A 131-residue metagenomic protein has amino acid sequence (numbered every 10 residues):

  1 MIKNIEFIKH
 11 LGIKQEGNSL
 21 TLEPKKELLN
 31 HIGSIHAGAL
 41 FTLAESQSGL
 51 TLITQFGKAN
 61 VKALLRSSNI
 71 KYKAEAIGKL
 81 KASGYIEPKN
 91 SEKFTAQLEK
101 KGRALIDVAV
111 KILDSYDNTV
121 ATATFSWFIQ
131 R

Functional and structural regions predicted by a protein language model:
M1-T21, K26-E27: Non-catalytic linker/capping segments at the edges of enzyme domains
K9-I13, R66-K71, K93-T95: Short structured motifs
L11, N18, V61-S68, G78-A82 (+2 more regions): A generic structural signal for short beta-strands and their flanking turns/coil linkers
L22-P24, Y72, I86, I129: Hydrophobic residues in beta-strands and at strand termini
E23, E27-L50, N60-V61: Hot-dog-fold acyl-thioester-processing enzymes
S34-A39, K71, E75, K100: Residues at secondary-structure transition points
T51-K89: Hydrophobic beta-strand-centered segment that forms part of the acyl-chain substrate-binding groove
I77, E87-R131: HotDog/MaoC-like acyl-thioester-processing domains
